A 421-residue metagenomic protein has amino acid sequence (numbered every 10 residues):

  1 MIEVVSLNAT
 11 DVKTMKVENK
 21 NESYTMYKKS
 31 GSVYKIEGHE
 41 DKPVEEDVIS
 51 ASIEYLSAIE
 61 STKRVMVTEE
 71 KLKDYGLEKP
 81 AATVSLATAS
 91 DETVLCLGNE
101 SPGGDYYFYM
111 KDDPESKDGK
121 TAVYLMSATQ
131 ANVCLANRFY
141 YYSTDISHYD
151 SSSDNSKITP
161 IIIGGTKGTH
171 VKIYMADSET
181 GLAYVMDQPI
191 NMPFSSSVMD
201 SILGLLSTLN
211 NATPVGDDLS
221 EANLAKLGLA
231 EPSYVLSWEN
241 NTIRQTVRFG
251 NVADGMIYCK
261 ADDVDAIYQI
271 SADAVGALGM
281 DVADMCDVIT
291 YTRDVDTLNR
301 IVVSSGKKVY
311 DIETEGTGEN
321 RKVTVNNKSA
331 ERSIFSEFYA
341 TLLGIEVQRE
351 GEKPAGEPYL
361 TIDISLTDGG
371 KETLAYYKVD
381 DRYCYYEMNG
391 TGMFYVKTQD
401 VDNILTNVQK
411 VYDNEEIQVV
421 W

Functional and structural regions predicted by a protein language model:
M1-W421: Soluble, acidic/polar mature domains that operate outside membranes
